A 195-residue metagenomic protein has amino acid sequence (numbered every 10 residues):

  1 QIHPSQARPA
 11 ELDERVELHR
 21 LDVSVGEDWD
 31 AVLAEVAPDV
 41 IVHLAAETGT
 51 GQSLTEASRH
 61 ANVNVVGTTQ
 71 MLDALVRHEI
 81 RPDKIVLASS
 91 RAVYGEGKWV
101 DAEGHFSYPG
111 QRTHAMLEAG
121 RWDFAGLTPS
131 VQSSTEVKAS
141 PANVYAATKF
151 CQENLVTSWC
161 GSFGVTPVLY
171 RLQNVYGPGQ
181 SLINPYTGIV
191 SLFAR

Functional and structural regions predicted by a protein language model:
Q1-Q173: N-terminal Rossmann-like NAD(P)+-binding domain of SDR-like oxidoreductases, especially those catalyzing
D73, S191-R195: Generic alpha-helical structural context detector
F150, F163-V165, V175-S191: Glycine/proline-rich active-site loop of Rossmann-fold NAD(P)-dependent oxidoreductases
